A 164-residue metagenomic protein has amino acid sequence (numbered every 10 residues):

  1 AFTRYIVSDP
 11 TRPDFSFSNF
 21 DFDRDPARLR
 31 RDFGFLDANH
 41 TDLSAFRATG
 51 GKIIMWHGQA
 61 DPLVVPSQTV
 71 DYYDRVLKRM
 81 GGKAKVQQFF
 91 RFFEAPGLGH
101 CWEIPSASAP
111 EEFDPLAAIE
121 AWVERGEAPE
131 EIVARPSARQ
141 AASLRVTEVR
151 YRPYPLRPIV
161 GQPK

Functional and structural regions predicted by a protein language model:
A1-K164: C-terminal His-loop and adjacent cap/lid subdomain of alpha/beta-hydrolase
